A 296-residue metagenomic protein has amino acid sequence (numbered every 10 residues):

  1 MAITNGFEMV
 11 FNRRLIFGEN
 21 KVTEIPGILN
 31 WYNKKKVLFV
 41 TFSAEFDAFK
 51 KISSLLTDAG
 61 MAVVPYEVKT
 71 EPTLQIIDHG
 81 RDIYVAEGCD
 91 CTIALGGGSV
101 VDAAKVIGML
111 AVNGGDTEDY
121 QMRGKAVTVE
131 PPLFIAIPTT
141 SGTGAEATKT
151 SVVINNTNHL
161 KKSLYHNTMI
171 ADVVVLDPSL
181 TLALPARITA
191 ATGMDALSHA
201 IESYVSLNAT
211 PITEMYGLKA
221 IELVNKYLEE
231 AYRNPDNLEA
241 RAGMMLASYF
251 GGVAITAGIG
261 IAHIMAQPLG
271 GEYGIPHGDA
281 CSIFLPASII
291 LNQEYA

Functional and structural regions predicted by a protein language model:
M1-C91: ATP/NTP phosphate-donor binding region
R13, E19-N20, F42-S43, L95-G97 (+8 more regions): Fold-independent oxyanion-binding glycine-rich loops and adjacent beta-strand/coil segments at enzyme active sites
Q75-P178: Glycine/threonine-rich beta-strand-loop-alpha-helix active-site module that forms ligand/phosphate-binding
A103-G108, A200-I201, V224-Y227, A247-G251 (+3 more regions): Buried hydrophobic packing segments
G142, Y249-C281: Glycine-rich phosphate/pyrophosphate-binding beta-alpha loops
T150-A257: Carboxylate- and glycine-rich phosphate/diphosphate-binding segment that chelates Mg2+/Mn2+
E272-A296: Gly/Pro-rich interdomain helix-loop hinge
